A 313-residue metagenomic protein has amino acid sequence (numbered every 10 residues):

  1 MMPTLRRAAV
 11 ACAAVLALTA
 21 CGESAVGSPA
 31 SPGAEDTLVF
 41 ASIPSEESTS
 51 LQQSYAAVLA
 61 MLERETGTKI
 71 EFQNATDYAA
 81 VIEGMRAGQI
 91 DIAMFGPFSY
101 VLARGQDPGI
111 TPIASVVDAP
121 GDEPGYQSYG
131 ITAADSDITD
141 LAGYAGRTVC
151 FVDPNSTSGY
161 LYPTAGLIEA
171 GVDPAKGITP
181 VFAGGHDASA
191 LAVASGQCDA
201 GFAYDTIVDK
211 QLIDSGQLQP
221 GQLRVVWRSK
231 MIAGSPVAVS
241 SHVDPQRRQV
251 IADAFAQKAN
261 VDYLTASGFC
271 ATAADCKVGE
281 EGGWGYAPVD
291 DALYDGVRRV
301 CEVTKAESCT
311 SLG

Functional and structural regions predicted by a protein language model:
L16-A20: C-terminal motif of bacterial Sec signal peptides marking the signal peptidase cleavage site
G22-A25: Bacterial signal peptide processing site
E35, F40-E63, A75, F98 (+3 more regions): Bilobed "Venus flytrap"/periplasmic-binding protein-like clamshell domains and structurally analogous long
E35-F40, E46-Q53, A57, V239 (+1 more regions): An extracytoplasmic/periplasmic, membrane-proximal ligand-sensing/linker region
R64-Q73, Q89, I168-A183, Q197 (+2 more regions): A local structural motif
Q73, Y78-I110, A188-S189, V208-D214: Pocket-flanking alpha-helical
P97-P108, G166-E169, A194, D199-P220: A ligand-binding cleft/hinge motif common to bilobed small-molecule-binding domains
I110-E123, I178-T179, I213-M231: Short beta-strand->loop
